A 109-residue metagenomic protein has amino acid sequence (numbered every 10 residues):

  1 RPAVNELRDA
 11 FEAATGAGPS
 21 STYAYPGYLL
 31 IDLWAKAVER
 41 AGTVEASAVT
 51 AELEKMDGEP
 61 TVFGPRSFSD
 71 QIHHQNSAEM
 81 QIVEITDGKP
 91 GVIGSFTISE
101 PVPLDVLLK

Functional and structural regions predicted by a protein language model:
R1-K109: Extracytosolic ligand-binding ectodomains
